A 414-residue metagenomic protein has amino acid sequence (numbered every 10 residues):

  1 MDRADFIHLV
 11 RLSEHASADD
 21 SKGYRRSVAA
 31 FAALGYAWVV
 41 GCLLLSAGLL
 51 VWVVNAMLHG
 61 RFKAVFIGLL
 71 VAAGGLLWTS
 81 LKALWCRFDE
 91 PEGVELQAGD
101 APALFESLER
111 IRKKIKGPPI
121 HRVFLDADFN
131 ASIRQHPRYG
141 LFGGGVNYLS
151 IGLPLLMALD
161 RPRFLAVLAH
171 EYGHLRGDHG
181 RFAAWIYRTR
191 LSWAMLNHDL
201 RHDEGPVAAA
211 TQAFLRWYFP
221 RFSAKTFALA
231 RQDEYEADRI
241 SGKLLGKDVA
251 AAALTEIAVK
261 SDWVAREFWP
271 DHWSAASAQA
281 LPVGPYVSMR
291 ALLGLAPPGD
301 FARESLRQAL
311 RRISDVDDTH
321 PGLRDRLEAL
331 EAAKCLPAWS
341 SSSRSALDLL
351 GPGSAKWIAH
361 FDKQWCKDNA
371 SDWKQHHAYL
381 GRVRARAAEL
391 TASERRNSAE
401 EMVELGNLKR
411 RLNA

Functional and structural regions predicted by a protein language model:
M1-D20, V207-A230, R239, K243 (+1 more regions): Cytosolic-facing loops and C-terminal tails of multi-pass membrane proteins
M1-R138, G145, A338-S340, R344 (+1 more regions): Hydrophobic or amphipathic, alpha-helical segments that drive membrane association/targeting
S46, L81-L84, W185, T189 (+1 more regions): A hydrophobic membrane-anchoring feature enriched in long, contiguous, low-charge segments that mark signal-anchor
L108, H170, A237, G322: Divalent metal-coordination and catalytic microenvironments
S132-I133, A194-R201, S261-E267: Secretory-pathway/luminal and periplasmic proteins that interact with or process carbohydrate-rich
S150-A166, K225-A228: Short pre-active-site segment immediately N-terminal to the catalytic Zn-binding motif
R163-V167, E171-L175: Catalytic glutamate of the conserved HExxH
Y172-Y187: Catalytic Zn2+-binding segment of zinc metalloproteases
